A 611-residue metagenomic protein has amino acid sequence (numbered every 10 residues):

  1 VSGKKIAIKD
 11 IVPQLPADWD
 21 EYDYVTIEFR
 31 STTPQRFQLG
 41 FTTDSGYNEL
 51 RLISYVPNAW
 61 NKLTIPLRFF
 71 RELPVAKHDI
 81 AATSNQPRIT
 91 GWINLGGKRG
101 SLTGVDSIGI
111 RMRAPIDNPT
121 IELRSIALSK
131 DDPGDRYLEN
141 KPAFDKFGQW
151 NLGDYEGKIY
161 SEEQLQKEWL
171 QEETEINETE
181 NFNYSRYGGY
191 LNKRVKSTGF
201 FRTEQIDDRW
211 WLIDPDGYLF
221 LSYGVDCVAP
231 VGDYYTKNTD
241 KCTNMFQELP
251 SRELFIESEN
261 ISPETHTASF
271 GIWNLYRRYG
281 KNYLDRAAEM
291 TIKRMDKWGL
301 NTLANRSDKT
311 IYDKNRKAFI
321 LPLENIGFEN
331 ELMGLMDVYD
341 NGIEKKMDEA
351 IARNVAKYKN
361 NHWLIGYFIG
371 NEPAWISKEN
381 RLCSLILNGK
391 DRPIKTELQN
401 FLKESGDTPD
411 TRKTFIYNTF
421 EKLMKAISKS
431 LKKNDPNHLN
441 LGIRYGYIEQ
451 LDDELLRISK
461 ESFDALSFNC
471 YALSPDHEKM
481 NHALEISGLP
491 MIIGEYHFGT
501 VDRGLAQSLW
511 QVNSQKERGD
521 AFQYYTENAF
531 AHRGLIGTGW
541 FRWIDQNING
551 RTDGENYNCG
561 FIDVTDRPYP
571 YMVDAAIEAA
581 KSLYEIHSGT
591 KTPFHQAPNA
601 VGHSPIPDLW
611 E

Functional and structural regions predicted by a protein language model:
S2-G96, D117-P119: Extracellular ligand-binding interfaces
I65, I108-I110, R124-L128, L466: Extracellular beta-strand elements of beta-rich domains used for carbohydrate recognition/degradation or cell-matrix
I110-D117: Short beta-strand-plus-loop segments that form exposed binding edges in beta-rich domains
Y155-D313, L332-W363, G406, D410-N418 (+2 more regions): Active-site-adjacent substrate/metal-binding segments within catalytic domains of carbohydrate-active enzymes
V225, N361-G366, G370-N371, Y496 (+2 more regions): Substrate-binding cleft of secreted/luminal carbohydrate-active enzymes
V225-T243, D313-E329, K359-H362, I369-E404 (+1 more regions): Aromatic- and acidic-residue-enriched segments that line the glycan-binding/catalytic groove of carbohydrate-active
Q247-P250, F401-Y524: Extracellular glycoside hydrolase catalytic/binding regions
C383-Q399, F541-E611: Aromatic-rich peripheral "rim/lid" segments of glycoside hydrolase catalytic domains that contact and position glycan
